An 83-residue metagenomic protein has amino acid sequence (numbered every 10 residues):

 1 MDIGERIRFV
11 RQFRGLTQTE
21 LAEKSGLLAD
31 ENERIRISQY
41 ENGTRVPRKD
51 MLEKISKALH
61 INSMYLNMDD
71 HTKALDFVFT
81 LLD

Functional and structural regions predicted by a protein language model:
E5-L27: Short basic helix-loop element that most often maps to the first helix and adjoining turn of HTH DNA-binding modules
I7, Q18, R34, K49-L52: Helix-turn-helix DNA-binding elements, focusing on the entry/boundary residues of the two helices that contact DNA
G26-P47, M68: Recognition helix of helix-turn-helix/homeodomain-like DNA-binding domains that insert into the DNA major groove
V46-Y65: DNA major-groove recognition helix of helix-turn-helix/homeodomain DNA-binding modules
N67-D83: Short, charged recognition helix plus adjacent turn of helix-turn-helix-like nucleic-acid-binding domains
